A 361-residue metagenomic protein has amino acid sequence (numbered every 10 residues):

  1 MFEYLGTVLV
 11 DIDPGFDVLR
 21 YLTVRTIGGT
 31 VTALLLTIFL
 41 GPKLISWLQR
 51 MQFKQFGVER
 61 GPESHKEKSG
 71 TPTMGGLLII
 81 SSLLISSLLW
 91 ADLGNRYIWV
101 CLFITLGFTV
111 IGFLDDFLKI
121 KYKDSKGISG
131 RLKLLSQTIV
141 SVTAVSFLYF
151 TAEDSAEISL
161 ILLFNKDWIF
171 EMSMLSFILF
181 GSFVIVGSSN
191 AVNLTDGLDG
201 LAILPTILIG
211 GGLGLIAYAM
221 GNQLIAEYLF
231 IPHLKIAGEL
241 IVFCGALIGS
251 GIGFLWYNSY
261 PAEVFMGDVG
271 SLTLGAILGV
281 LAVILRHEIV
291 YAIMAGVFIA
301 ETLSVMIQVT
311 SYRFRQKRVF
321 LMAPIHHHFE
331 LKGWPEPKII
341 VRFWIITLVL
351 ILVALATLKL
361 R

Functional and structural regions predicted by a protein language model:
F2-K43, L83-R96, V100-V110, L148-F150 (+3 more regions): Alpha-helical transmembrane segments
P42-R60: Membrane-interface helix-loop junction between the first two transmembrane segments
G57-T71, S125-S136, H326, L331: Juxtamembrane helix-capping/reentrant segments at transmembrane boundaries
K68-I80, L132-V140, E336-I346: Select subsegments of transmembrane alpha-helices in polytopic membrane proteins, especially boundary-proximal
G75, D116, D268: Divalent metal-coordination and catalytic microenvironments
V110-F117: Alpha-helical transmembrane segments within multi-pass membrane transporters and channels
K119-S129, L160-M172: Membrane interface segments of multi-pass transport proteins and intramembrane proteases
S141-V145: Hydrophobic alpha-helical transmembrane segments of multi-pass inner membrane proteins, especially in bacterial systems
